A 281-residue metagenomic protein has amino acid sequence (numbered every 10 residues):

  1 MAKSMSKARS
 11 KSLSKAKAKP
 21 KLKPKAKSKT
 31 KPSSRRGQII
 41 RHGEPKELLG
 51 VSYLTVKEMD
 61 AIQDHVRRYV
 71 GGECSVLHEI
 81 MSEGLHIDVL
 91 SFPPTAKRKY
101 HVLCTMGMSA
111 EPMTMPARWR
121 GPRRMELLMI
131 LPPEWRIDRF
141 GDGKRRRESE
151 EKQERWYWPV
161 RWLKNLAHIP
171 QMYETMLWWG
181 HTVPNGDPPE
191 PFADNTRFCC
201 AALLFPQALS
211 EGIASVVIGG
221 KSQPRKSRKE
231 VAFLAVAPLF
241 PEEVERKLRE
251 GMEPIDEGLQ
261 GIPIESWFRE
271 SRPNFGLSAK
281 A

Functional and structural regions predicted by a protein language model:
K3, K7, K27-S91, T95-K99 (+2 more regions): Acidic, proline/glycine-rich low-complexity IDRs
M5, R9, L13, K17-K23 (+1 more regions): Intrinsically disordered, low-complexity tandem-repeat regions
V102-E126, I130: Long, contiguous, structured domain-core segments that constitute the functional module of a protein
